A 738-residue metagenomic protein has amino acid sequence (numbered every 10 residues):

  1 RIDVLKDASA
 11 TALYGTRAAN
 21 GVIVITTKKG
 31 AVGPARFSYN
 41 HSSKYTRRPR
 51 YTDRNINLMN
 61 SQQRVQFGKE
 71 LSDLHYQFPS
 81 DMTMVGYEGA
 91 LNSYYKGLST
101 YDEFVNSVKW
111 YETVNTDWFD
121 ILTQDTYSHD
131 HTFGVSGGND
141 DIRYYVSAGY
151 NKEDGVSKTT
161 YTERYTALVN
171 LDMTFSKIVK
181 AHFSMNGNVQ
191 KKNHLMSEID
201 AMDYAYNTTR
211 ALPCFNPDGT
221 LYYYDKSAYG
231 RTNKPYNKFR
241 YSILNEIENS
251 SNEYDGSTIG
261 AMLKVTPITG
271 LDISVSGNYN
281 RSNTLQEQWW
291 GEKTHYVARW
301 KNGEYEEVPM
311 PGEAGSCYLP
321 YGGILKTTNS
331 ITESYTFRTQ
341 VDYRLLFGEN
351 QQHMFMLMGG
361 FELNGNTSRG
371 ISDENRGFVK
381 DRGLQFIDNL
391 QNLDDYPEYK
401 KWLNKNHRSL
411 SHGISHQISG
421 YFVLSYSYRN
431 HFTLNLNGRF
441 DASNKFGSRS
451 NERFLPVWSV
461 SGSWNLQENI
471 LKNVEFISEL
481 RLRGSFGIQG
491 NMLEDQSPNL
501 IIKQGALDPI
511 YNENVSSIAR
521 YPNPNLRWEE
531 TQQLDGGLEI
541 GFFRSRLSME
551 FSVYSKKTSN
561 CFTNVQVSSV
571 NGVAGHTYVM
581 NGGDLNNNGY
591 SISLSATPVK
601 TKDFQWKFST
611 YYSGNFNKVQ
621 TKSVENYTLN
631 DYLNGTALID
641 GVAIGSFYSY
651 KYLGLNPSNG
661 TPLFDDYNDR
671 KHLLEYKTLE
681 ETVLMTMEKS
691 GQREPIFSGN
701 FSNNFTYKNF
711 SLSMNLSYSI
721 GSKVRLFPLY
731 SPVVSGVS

Functional and structural regions predicted by a protein language model:
R1-L168, M173-S176, K180-H182, N186 (+2 more regions): Short, small/polar-rich motifs associated with maturation and membrane association, primarily at protein termini
N40-K109, N364, I371-V379, G583 (+3 more regions): Conserved small-residue
R48, D53, Q62, Q66 (+2 more regions): A subset of solvent-exposed loop/turn segments in beta-rich extracellular surface proteins, enriched in glycine
F67-N106, R299-A314, G383-K405: Charged, glycine/proline-rich intrinsically disordered loops and linkers
A90-S136, R143-S147, G219-T266, Y399-V423 (+4 more regions): Outer-membrane beta-barrel transmembrane strand signature
N106, Y296-W300, E304-M310, S719-S738: Extracytoplasmic gating/loop element in the C-terminal half of outer-membrane beta-barrel translocons and assembly
R164, N170-V179, M185-V189, K234-W290 (+3 more regions): Extracellular/periplasmic, surface-exposed regions of secreted and cell-surface proteins
K192-T208, V619-Y627: Low-complexity intrinsically disordered tracts that form flexible linkers/tails across taxa
